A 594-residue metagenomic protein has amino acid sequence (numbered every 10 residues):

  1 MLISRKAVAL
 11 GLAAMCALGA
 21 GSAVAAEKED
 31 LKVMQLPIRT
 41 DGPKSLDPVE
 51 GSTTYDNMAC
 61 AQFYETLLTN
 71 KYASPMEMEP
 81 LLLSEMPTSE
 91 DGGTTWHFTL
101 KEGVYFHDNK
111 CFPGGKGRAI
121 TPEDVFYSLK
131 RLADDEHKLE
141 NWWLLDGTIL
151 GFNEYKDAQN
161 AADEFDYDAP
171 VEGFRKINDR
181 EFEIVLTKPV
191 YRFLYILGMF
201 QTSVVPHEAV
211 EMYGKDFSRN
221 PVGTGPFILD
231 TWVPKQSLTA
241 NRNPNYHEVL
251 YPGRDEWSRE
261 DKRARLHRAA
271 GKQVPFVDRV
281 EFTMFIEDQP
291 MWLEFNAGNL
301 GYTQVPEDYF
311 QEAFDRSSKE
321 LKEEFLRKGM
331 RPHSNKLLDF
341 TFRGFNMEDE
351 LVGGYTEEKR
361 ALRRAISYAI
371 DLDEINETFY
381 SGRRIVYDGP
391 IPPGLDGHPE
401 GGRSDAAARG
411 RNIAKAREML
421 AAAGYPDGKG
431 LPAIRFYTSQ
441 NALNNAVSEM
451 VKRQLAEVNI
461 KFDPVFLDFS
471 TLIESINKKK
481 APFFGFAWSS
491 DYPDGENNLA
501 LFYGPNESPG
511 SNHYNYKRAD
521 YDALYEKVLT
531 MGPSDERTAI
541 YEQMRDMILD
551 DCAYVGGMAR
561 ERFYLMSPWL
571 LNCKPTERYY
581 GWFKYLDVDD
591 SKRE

Functional and structural regions predicted by a protein language model:
D30-T40, T94-T99, V125-S128, F182-E183 (+5 more regions): Short, well-ordered beta-strand elements
M34-Q35, M58-A61, K188-Y191, P221-V222 (+6 more regions): Detector for C-terminal structural segments
P37-D91, V222, N498: N-terminal lobe/hinge region of extracytoplasmic solute-binding protein
K71-A73, N153-E181, V185-E281, D288-P290 (+3 more regions): Gly/Pro-rich hinge or "lid" segments in bacterial periplasmic/extracellular proteins
E85-L144, E183, F282, M291-E294 (+2 more regions): Aromatic- and charge-enriched surface segment that lines or borders ligand/interaction sites
V222, F282-M291, D308, A442 (+1 more regions): Short helix-initiation/N-cap motifs at beta->coil->alpha
F227, L351-G353, I385-A423, N441-A446: Structural transition elements
D230-N241, R268-A270, E281-D349, D373 (+2 more regions): Extracellular/periplasmic solute-recognition and catalytic clefts
